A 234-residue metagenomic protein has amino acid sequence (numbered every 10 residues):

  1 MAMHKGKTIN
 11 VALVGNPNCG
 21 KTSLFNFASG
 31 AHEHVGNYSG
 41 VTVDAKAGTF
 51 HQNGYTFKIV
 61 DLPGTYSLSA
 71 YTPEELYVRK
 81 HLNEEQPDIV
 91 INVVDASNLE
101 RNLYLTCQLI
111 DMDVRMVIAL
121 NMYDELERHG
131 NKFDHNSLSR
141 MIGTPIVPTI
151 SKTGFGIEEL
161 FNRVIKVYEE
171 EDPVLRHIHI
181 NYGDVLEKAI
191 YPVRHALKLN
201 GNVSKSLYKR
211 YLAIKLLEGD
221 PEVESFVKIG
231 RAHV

Functional and structural regions predicted by a protein language model:
M1-L68, E85: Conserved G1/Walker A P-loop phosphate-binding module
A12, L24-F25, V43, D61 (+6 more regions): Residue-level signature of catalytic and energy-coupling elements of molecular machines, predominantly ATP/GTP-dependent
A31, G40, G64-T65, A96-E100 (+2 more regions): Conserved nucleotide-binding/hydrolysis micro-motifs of P-loop NTPases
S39-V43, Y55-K58, A70, E74-Y77 (+7 more regions): Helical mechanochemical/support elements of P-loop NTPase systems and associated helical scaffolds
F50-G54, Y77-I146: Conserved C-terminal guanine-recognition region of P-loop GTPase G domains, centered on the G4
L126-I180: Canonical P-loop GTPase G-domain recognition
I178-L216, D220-F226: Charged, amphipathic alpha-helical segments characteristic of ABC-type P-loop ATPases involved in chromosome
K228-V234: Residue-level detector of conserved catalytic or cofactor/ligand-binding positions in enzyme active sites
